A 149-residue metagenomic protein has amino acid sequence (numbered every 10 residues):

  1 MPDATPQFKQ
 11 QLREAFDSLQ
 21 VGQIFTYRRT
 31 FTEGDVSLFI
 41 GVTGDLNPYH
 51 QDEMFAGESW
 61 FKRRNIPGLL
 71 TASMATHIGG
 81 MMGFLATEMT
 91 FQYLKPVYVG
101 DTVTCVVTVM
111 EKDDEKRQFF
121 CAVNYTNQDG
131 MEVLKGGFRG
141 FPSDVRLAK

Functional and structural regions predicted by a protein language model:
M1-V21, V97-K149: HotDog/MaoC-like acyl-thioester-processing domains
P2-L85, R146-K149: Hot-dog-fold acyl-thioester-processing enzymes
A75, Y93, V107-V109: Conserved hydrophobic positions within beta-strands
M81-C105: Mid-chain, well-packed structural core segment of small domains
